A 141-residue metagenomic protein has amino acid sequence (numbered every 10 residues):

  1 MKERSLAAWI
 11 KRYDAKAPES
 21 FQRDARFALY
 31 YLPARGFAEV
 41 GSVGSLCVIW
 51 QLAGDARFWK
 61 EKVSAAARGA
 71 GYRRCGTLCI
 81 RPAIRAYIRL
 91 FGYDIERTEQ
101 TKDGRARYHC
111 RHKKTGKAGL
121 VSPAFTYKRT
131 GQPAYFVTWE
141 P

Functional and structural regions predicted by a protein language model:
M1-E3, L120-A124, E140-P141: Short, Lys/Arg-enriched, disordered terminal segments
M1-L32: Amide-forming acyltransferase catalytic core, primarily the GNAT-like/NAT-type and related acyltransferase folds
E3, P133-F136: Contiguous, function-dense segments enriched for cysteine-driven chemistry and partner/ligand-binding capacity
R23-R57, P141: Conserved donor-binding loop and adjoining core beta-sheet/short helix segment in diverse acyl/aminoacyl transferases
A38-V40, I49, A67, C75 (+4 more regions): Hydrophobic beta-strand residues in large extracellular and virion-surface proteins
V43-G92, E99-G104: Acyl-donor binding region in acyl/amide transferases
D94-K113, K117-A134: Conserved catalytic-core motifs of GNAT/GCN5-like acyltransferases
K113, T138-P141: Short beta-strand-to-coil "C-cap" segments at the C-terminal boundary of structured domains/repeats, marking
